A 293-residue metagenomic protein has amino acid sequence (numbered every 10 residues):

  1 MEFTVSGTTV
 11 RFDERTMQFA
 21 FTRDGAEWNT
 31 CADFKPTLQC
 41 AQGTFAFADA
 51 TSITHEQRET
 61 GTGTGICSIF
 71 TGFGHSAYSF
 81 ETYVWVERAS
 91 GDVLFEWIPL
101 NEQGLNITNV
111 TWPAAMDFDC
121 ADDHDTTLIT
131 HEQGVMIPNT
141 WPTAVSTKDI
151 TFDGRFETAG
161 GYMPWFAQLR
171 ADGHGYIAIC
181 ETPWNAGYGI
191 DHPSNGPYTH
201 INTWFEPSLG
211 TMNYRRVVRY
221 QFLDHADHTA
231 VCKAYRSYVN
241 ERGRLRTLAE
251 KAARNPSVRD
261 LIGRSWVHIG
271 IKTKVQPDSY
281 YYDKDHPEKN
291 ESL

Functional and structural regions predicted by a protein language model:
E2-L293: Carbohydrate-recognition beta-sandwich/jelly-roll modules in extracellular/periplasmic carbohydrate-active proteins
